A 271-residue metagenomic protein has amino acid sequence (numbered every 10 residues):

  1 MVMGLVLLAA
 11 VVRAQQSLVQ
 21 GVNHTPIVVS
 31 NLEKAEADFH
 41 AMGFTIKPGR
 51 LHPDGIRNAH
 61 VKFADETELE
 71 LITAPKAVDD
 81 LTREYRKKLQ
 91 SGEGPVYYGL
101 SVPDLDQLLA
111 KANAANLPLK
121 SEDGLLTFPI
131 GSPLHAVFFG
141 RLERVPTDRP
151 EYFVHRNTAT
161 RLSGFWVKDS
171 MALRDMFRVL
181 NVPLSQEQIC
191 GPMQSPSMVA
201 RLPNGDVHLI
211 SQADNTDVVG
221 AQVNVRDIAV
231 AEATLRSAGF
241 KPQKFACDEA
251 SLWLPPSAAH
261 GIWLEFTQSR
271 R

Functional and structural regions predicted by a protein language model:
M1-A9: Bacterial N-terminal signal peptides
A14-L32, E93-P103, G140-D175, P183 (+1 more regions): N-terminal beta-strand motif that seeds the catalytic metal site of vicinal oxygen chelate
Q15-E68, V78, F266-T267: An N-terminus-focused feature that recognizes amino-terminal "leader" regions
N31-I46, L108-A115, D169-Q186, A229-A238: Amphipathic alpha-helical segments
R50, A59-T73, D106-G164, Q188-Q212 (+2 more regions): Vicinal oxygen chelate
T67-E84, Q90-L105: Long, hydrophobic/aromatic-enriched structural stretches that serve as scaffold segments
G99, D227-V230: Long, charged/polar, surface-exposed segments that mediate recognition or autoinhibition
